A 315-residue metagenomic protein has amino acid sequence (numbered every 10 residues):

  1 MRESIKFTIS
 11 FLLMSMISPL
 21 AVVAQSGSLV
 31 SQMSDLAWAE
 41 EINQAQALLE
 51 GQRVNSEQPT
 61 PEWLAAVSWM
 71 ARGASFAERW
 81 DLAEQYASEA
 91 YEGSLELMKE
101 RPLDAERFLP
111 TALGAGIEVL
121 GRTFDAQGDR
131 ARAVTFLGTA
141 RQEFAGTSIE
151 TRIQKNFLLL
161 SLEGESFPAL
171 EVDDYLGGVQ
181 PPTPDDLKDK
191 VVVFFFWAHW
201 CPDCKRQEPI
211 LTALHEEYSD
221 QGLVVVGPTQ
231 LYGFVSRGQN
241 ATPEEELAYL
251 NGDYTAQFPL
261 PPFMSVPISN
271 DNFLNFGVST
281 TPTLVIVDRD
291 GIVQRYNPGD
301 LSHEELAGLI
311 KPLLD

Functional and structural regions predicted by a protein language model:
R53-E62, G93-P110: Flexible helix-coil transition and linker loops at the boundaries of alpha-helical arrays
A126, R130-D173, D185-K188, G252: N-proximal helix/coil linker or "cap" segments that precede and/or mark the start of modular domains
P181-K205, L211, V225-P228: Short active-site neighborhood of thiol/selenol oxidoreductases, capturing the structured segment around
R206-Q257, S265-N272: Structural microenvironment flanking redox-active thiols in thiol-disulfide oxidoreductases
A256-P262, V266-K311: Thiol/disulfide oxidoreductase modules built on the thioredoxin-like
